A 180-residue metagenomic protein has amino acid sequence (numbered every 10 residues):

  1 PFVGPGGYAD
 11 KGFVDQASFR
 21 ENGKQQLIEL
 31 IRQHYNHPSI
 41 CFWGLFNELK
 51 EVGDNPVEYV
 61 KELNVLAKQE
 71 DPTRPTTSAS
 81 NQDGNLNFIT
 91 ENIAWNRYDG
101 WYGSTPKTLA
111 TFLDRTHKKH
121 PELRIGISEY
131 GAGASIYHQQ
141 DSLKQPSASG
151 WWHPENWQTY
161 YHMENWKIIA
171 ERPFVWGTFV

Functional and structural regions predicted by a protein language model:
P1-R124, A134-P146: Active-site mouth of glycoside hydrolases
G44-F46, S128, F179: Membrane-integral, polyisoprenol-dependent glycosyltransferases of the GT-C/oligosaccharyltransferase superfamily
G133-A134, N156: Extended, charge-rich alpha-helical scaffold/interaction domains
G150-V180: Substrate-binding cleft of secreted/luminal carbohydrate-active enzymes
